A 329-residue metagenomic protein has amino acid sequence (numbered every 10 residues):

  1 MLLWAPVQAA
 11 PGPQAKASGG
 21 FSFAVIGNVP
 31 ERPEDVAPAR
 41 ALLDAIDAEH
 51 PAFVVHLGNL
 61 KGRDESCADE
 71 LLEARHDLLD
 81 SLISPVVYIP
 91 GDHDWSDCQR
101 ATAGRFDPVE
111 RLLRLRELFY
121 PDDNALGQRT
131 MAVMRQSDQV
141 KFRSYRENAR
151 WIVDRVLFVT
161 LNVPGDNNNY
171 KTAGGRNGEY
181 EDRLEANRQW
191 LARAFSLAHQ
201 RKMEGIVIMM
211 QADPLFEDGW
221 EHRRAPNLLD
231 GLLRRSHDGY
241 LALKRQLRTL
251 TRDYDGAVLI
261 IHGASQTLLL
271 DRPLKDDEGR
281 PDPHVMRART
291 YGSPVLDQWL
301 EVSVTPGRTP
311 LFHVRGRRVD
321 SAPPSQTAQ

Functional and structural regions predicted by a protein language model:
M1-A5: Bacterial N-terminal signal peptides
A10-L71: N-terminal active-site segment of His-dependent metallophosphoesterases
A15-K16, D47-F53, V159, G174-P273: His/acidic metal-ligating clusters that form di-metal
N28, V54, N59, G91 (+4 more regions): Divalent metal-coordination and catalytic microenvironments
R32-P33, G62-D64, P90-Q99, D166-K171 (+3 more regions): Active-site environment of divalent metal-dependent phosphoester hydrolases
D69-R75, Y240-K244: Charged helix-capping and loop-helix junction motifs
L71-A186, W190, L274-S303: Extended active-site neighborhood of metal-dependent phosphoesterases/phosphodiesterases
S265-Q329: Binuclear metal-dependent phosphoesterase catalytic core
